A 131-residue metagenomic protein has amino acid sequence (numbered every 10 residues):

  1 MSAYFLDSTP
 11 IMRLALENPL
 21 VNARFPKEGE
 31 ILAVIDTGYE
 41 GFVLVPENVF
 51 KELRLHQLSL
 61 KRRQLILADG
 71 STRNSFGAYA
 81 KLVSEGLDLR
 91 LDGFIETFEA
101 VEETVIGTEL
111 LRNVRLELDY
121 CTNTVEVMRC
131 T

Functional and structural regions predicted by a protein language model:
M1-T131: Pepsin/retropepsin-fold aspartyl endopeptidases
